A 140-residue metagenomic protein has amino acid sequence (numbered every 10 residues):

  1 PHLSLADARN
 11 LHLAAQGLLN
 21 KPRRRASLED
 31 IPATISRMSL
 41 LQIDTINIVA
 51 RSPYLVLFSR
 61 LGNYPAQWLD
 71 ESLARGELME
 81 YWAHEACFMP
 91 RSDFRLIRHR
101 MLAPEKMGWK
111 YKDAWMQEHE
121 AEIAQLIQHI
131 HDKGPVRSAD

Functional and structural regions predicted by a protein language model:
P1-D140: Phosphate-backbone binding and catalysis cores of DNA-processing enzymes
